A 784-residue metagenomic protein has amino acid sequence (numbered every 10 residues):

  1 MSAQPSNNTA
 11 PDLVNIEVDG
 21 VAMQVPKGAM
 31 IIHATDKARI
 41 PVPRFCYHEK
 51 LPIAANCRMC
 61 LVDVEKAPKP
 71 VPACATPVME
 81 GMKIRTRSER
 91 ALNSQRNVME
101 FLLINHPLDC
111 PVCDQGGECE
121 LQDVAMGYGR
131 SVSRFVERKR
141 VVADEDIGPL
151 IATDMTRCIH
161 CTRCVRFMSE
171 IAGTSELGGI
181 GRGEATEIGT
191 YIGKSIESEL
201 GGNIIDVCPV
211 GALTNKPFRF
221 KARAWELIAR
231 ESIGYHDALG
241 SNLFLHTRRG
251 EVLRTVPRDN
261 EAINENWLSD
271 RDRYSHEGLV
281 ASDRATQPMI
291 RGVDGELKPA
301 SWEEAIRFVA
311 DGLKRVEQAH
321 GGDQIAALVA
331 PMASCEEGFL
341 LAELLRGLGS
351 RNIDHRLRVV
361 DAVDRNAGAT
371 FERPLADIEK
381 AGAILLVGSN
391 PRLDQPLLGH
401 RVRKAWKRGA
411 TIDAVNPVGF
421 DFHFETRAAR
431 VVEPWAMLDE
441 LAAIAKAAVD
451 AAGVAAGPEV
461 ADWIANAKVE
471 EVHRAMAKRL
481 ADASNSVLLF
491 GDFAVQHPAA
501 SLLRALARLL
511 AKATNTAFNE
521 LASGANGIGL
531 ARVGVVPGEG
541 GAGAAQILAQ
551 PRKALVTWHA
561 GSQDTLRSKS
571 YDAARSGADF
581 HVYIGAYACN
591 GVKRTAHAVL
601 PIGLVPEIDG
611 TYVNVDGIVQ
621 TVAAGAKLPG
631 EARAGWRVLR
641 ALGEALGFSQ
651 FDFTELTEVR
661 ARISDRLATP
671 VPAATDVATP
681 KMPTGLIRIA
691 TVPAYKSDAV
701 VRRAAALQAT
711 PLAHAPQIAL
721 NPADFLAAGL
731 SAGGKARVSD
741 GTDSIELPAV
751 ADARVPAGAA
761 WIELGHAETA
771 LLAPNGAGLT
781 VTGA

Functional and structural regions predicted by a protein language model:
S2, V42, Y47, A342 (+8 more regions): A cross-kingdom feature strongest in bacterial/archaeal respiratory oxidoreductases
S2-T9, L13-D36, R44, H48 (+7 more regions): N-terminal export/assembly segments and adjacent metallocofactor-ligating motifs of anaerobic energy-metabolism
I53-R58: A short, glycine/Asx- and small/polar-enriched loop/turn that sits immediately N-terminal to a beta-strand
E184-A185, K221-I228, A330-A333, D361-A362 (+3 more regions): A glycine-rich phosphate-binding loop feature that marks nucleotide/adenosyl-phosphate handling sites
N215-F218, H320-I325, V454-V460, A517-L521 (+1 more regions): Flexible, glycine/charged-enriched surface loops at secondary-structure junctions
R249-N266, R271-A281, A285-G292, S301 (+7 more regions): Long hydrophobic segments that form regular secondary structure
I306, F424-Q550, L667: Active-site phosphate/pyrophosphate-binding segments
S350-A362, G409-G419, A513-G529, A578-C589 (+1 more regions): A generic structural motif
